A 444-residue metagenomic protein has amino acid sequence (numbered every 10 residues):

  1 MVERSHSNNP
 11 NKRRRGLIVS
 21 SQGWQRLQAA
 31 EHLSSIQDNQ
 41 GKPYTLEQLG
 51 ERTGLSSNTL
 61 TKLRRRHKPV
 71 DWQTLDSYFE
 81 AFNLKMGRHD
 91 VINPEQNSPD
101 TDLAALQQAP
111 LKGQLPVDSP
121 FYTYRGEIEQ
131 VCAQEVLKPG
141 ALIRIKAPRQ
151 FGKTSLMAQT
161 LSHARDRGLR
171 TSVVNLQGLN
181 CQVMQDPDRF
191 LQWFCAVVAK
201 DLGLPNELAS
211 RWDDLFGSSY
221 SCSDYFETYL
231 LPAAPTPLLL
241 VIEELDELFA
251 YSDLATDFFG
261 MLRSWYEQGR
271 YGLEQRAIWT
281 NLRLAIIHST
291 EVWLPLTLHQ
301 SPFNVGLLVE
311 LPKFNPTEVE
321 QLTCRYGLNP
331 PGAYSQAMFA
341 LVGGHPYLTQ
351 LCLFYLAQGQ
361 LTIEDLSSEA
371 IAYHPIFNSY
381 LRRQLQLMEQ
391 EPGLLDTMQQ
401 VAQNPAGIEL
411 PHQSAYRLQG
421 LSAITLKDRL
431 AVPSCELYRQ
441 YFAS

Functional and structural regions predicted by a protein language model:
M1-Q48: A short, Lys/Arg-rich alpha-helix, primarily the initiator
Q37, G50-V70: Recognition helix of helix-turn-helix/homeodomain-like DNA-binding domains that insert into the DNA major groove
W72-R88: DNA major-groove recognition helix of helix-turn-helix/homeodomain DNA-binding modules
T101-A164, T228: Walker A/P-loop-proximal flanking segment of P-loop NTPase domains
G126, G327-A423, K427, E436: Winged-helix-like regulatory helical subdomains adjacent to P-loop NTPase cores
M184-E207: Conserved NTP-binding/hydrolysis module of P-loop NTPases
K200-R263, E267-N281: Mid-core helix/loop region of P-loop NTP-binding domains shared across ATPases and GTPases
V305-Y334, C352: Conserved small helical "lid"/interfacial subdomain of P-loop NTPases
